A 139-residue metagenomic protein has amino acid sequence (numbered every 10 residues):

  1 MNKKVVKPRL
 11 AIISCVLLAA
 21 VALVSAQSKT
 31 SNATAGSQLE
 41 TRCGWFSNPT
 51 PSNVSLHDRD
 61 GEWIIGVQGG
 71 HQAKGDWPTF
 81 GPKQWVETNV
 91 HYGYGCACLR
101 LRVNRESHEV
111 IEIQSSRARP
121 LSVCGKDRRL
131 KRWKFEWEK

Functional and structural regions predicted by a protein language model:
M1-P8: N-terminal secretory signal peptides that target proteins for export/translocation
R9-A11, G36: Generic detector of ordered secondary-structure context
A11-A22: Bacterial N-terminal signal peptides
V24-Q27, E138-K139: N-terminal soluble segments of membrane proteins
Q27-N89: N-terminal secretory signal peptides
W77-K139: Beta-strand-rich cores of mature extracytoplasmic or soluble domains
